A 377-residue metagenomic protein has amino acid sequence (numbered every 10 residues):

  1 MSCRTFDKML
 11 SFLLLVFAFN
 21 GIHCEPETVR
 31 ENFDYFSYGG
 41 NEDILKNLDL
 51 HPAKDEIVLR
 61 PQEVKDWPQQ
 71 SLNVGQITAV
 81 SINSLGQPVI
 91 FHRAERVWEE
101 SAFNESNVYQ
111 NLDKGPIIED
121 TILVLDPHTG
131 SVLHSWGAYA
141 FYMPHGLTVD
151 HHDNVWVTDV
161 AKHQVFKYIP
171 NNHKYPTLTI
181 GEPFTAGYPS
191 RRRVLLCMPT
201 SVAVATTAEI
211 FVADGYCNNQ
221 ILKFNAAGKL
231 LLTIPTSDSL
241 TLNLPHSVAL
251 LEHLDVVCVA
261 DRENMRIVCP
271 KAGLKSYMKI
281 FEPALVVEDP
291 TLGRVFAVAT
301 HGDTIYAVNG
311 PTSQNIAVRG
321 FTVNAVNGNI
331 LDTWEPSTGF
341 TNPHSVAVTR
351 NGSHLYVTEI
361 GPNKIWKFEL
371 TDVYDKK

Functional and structural regions predicted by a protein language model:
F6-C24: Cleavable N-terminal signal peptides of Sec/SRP-targeted secreted and luminal proteins
F33-L45, V64-N111, P116: Beta-strand-rich domains and repeat architectures in extracellular enzymes and scaffolds, especially beta-propellers
H51-A53, V58-V74, S106-I118, S131-Y142 (+5 more regions): Gly/Pro-rich loop segments of beta-rich domains
L72-N83, I118-D120, Y139-N154, T185-E209 (+5 more regions): Beta-rich, blade/repeat-based domains predominating in secreted/periplasmic proteins but also intracellular
I90-A94, W98, G115, V157-V160 (+5 more regions): Conserved beta-strand positions in repeat-built beta-propeller and related beta-rich domains
E119-L123, Q164-K167, N219-K223, R266-V268 (+2 more regions): A short loop-to-beta-strand structural motif that recurs across blades of beta-propeller domains
L125-T129, I169-H173, N225-K229, K271-K275 (+2 more regions): Short loop/turn segments that connect beta-strands within beta-propeller blades
T341-K377: Blade-level signature of beta-propeller repeat domains, shared across WD40, Kelch, NHL, RCC1 and BNR/Asp-box propellers
